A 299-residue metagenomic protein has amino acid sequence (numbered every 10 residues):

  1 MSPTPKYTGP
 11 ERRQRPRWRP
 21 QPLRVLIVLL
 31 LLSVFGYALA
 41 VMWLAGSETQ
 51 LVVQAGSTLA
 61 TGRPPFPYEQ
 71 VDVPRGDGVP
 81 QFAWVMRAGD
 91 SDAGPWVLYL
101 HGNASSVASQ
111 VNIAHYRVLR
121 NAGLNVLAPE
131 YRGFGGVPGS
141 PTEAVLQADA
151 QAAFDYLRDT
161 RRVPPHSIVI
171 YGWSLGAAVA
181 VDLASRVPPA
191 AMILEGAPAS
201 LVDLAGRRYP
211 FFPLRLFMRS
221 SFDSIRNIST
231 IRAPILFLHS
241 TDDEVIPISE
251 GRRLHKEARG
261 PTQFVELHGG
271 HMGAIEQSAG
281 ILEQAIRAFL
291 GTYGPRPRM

Functional and structural regions predicted by a protein language model:
L32-P74, M299: An N-terminal hydrophobic leader/cap segment in hydrolases
G76-Y156: Membrane-embedded segments
V163-S174: Alpha/beta-hydrolase fold nucleophile elbow
A177-A233, E266, E276: Hydrolase active-site cap/lid region
S224, A233, P247-K256: Short alpha-helix in the alpha/beta-hydrolase fold that links the catalytic acid
T230-R232, F237-H239, D243: Short beta-strand/loop motif that positions the catalytic acidic residue of the alpha/beta-hydrolase fold
T241-I246, M272-G273: Acidic catalytic loop of the alpha/beta-hydrolase fold
G270-E283: Catalytic histidine-centered segment of alpha/beta-hydrolase-like enzymes
